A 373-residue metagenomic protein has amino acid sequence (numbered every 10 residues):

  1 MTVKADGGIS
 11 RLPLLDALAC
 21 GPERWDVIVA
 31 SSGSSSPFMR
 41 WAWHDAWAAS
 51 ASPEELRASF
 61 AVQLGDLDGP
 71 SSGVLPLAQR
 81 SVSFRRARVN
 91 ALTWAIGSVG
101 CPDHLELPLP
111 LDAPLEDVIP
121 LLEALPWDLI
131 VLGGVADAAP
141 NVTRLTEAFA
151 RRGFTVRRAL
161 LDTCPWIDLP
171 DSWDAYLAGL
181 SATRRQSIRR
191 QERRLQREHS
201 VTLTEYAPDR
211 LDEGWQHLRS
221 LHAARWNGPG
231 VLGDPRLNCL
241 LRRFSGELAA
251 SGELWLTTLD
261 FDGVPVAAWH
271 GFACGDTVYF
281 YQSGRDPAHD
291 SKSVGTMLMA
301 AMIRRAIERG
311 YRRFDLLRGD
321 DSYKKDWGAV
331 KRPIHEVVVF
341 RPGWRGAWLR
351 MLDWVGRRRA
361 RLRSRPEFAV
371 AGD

Functional and structural regions predicted by a protein language model:
T2-I9, Q79, V142-T143, E147-D174 (+2 more regions): Active-site/acyl-donor-binding loops of N-acyltransferases
G7-W94, G134-S291: A conserved beta-strand-loop-helix scaffold within acyl/acetyltransferase catalytic domains
G100-P114, S283-S291: A short, internal acetyl-CoA/4′-phosphopantetheine-binding micro-motif in the GNAT/acyltransferase core
L109-D112, L132-D137: Structural motif
L111-L122, D290-I303: Conserved acetyl-CoA-binding loop-helix of GNAT-fold acetyltransferases
L122, L248, A306: Hydrophobic pocket-lining residues that define ligand/cofactor binding sites across diverse proteins
W127-V135, A306-L317: Conserved GNAT acetyl-CoA-binding A-motif
G263, G295, M299-M302, A306 (+2 more regions): Hydrophobic, well-ordered secondary-structure elements that form the walls of internal hydrophobic environments
